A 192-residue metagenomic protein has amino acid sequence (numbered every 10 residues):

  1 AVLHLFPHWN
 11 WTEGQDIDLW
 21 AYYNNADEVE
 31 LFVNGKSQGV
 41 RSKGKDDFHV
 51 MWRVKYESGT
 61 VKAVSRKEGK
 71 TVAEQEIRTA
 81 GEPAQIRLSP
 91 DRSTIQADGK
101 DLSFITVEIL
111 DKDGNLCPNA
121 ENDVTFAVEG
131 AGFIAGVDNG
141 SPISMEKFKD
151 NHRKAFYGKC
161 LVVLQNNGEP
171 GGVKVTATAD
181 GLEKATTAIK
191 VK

Functional and structural regions predicted by a protein language model:
A1-L3, E76-Q85: Proline/serine/threonine-rich low-complexity linkers at boundaries of modular beta-sandwich domains
A1-T12, S89-T94: Short, compositionally biased P/S/T/A/G/V-rich stretches that sit at domain boundaries
F6, D16, N24-Q38, E74-E76 (+2 more regions): Short flexible loop/turn segments that cap and initiate beta-strands
L19-Y23, V64, S89, S93 (+3 more regions): Beta-strand-rich structural segments
G39-D46: Short beta-strand segments within Ig-like beta-sandwich modules, predominantly Fibronectin type-III
V50-Y56, K149-G168: Short, hydrophobic beta-strand segments
Y56-T60, L102, P170-G172: Extracellular Ig-like/FN3 beta-sandwich strand-entry sites
K70-G81, E183-V191: Edge beta-strands of extracellular beta-sandwich domains
